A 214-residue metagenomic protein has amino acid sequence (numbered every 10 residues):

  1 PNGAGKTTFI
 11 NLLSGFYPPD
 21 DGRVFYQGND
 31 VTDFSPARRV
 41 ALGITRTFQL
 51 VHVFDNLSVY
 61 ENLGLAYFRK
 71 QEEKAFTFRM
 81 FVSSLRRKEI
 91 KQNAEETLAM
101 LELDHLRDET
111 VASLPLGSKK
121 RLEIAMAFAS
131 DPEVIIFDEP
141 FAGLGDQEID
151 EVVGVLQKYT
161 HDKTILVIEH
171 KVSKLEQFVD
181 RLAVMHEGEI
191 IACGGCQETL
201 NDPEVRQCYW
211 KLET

Functional and structural regions predicted by a protein language model:
P1-T214: Glycine-rich phosphate-binding loops of nucleotide-dependent enzymes
